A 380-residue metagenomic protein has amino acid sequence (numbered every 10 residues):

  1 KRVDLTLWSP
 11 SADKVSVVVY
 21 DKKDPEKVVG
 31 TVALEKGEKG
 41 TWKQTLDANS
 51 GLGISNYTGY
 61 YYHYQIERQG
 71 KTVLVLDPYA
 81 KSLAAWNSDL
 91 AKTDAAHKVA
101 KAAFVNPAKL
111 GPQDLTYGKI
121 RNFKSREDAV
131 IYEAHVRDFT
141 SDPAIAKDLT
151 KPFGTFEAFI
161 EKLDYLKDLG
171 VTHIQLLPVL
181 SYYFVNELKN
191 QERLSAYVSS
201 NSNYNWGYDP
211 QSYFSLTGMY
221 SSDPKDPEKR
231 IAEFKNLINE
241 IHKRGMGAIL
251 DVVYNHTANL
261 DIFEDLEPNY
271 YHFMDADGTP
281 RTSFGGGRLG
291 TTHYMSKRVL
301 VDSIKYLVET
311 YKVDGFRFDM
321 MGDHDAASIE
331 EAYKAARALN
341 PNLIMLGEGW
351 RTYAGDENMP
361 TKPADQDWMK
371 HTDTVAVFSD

Functional and structural regions predicted by a protein language model:
K1, T41-I131, F139-K147, K151: The feature marks proteins involved in alpha-glucan
K1-G59, Q69-G70: Glycan-association/targeting regions that enable binding to alpha-glucans and other polysaccharides
L7, Y64, A134, L166 (+7 more regions): Conserved, mostly hydrophobic/aromatic
E26, K36, V198, Y208 (+2 more regions): Active-site-proximal helices and loops of the catalytic beta/alpha 8
D128, G170-T172, R244-M246, D251 (+2 more regions): Short, well-ordered coil/turn segments that N-cap beta-strands
I145-T155, N186-K243, A258-R298, D302-T310: Aromatic- and acidic-residue-enriched carbohydrate-binding clefts of CAZyme catalytic domains
E161-V179: Catalytic domains of carbohydrate-active enzymes, especially glycoside hydrolases
Q175-F184, V252-D261, M320-D325, E348-T352: Short, solvent-exposed turn/loop segments enriched in Gly/Ser/Thr/Pro and often Arg
